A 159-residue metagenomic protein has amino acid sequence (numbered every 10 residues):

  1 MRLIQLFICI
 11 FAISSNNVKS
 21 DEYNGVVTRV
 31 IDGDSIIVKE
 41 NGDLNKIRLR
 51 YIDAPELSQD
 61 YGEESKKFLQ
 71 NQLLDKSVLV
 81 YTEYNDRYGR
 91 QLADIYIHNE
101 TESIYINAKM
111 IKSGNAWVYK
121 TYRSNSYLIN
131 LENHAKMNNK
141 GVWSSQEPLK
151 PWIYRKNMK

Functional and structural regions predicted by a protein language model:
R2-K159: Small beta-barrel nucleic-acid-binding modules, primarily SNase/OB-fold domains and secondarily Tudor-like barrels
